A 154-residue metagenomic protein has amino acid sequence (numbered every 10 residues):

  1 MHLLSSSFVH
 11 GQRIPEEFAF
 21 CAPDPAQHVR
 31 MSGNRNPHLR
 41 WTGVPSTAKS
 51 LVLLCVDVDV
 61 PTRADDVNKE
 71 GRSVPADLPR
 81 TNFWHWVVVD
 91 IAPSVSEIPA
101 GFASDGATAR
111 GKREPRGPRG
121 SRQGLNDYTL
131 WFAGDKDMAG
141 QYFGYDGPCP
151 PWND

Functional and structural regions predicted by a protein language model:
M1-D154: N-terminus-centered regions that define maturation/targeting leaders and the start of the first functional domain
